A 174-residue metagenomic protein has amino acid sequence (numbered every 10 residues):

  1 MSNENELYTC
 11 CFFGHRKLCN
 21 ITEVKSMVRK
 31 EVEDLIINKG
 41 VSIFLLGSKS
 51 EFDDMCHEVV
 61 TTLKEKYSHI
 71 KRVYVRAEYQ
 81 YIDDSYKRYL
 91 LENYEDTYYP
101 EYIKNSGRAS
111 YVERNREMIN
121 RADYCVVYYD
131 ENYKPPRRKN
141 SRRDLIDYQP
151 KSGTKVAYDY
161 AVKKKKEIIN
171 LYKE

Functional and structural regions predicted by a protein language model:
S2-E174: Acidic/glycine-enriched connector segments
